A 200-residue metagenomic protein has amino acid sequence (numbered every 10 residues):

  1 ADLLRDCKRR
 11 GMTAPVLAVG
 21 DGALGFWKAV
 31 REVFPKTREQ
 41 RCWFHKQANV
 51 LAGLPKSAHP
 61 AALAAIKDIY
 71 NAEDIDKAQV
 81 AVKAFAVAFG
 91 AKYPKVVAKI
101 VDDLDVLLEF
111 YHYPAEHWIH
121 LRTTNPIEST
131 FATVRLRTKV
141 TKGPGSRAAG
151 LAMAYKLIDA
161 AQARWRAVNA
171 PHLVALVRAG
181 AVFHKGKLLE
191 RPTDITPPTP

Functional and structural regions predicted by a protein language model:
A1-L17: Short, basic/hydrophobic alpha-helical segments
R10-A14, V33-R38, I69-E73: Short, polar/flexible loop-turn hinges at active-site or ligand-entry regions and domain interfaces
G11, G22-G25, E128: Glycine-centered flexibility sites
L17-L24, A29-A65: Conserved beta-strand -> loop -> alpha-helix junction used to position metal-binding or nucleic-acid-contacting
N71-P200: Acidic/histidine-rich catalytic cores and adjacent linkers of DNA breakage/strand-transfer/modification proteins
